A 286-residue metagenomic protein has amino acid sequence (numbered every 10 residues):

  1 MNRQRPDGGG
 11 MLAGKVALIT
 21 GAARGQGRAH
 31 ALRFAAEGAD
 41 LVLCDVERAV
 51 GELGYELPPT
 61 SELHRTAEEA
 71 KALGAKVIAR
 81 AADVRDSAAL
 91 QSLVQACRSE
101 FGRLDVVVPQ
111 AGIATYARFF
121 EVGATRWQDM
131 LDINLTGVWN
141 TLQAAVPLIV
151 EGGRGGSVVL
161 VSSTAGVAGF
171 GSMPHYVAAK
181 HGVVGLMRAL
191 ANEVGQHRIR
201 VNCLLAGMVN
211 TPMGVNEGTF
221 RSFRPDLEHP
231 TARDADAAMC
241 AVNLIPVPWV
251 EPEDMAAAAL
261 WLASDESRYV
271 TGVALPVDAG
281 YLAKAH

Functional and structural regions predicted by a protein language model:
M1-F101, T115, T219-F223: Short-chain dehydrogenase/reductase
N2-D7, A168, P246, A259-L260 (+1 more regions): Short C-terminal tail/terminal secondary-structure segment of NAD(P)H-dependent dehydrogenase/reductase domains
R103, G195, R200, V270-G272: Short, small/polar-rich loop/turn modules that mediate ligand/substrate recognition or access, typified
R118-F119, R126-L131, M239: Substrate-binding pocket helix/loop in short-chain dehydrogenase/reductase
L142, A179, M187: Active-site helix of classical SDR
P147, N192-E193, R268: Alpha-helical segment proximal to the catalytic Tyr-Lys
S163: Residue(s) in the substrate-gating loop at a strand-loop-helix junction that position the organic substrate next
